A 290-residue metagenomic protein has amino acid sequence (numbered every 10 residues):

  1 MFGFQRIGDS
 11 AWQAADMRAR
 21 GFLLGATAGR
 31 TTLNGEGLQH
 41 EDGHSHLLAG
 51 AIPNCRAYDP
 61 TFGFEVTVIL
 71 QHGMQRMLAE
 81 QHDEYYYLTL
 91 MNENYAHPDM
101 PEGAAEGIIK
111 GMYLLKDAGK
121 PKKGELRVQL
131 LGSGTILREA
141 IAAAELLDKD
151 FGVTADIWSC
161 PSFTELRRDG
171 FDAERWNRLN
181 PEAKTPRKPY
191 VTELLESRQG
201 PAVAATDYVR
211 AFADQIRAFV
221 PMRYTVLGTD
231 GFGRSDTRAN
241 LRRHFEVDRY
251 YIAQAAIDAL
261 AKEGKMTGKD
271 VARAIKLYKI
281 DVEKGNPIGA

Functional and structural regions predicted by a protein language model:
M1-A15: Long, structured ligand/cofactor-binding scaffold of large enzymes
M1-G3, F22-G25, G132: A short, small-residue-rich loop immediately preceding and capping a beta-strand
Q13-R18, L48-I52, R217-F219: Alpha-helix C-terminal capping segments
A14-R30: A glycine-rich helix N-cap at a beta->alpha junction
T27-H40, G50, A57, E65-I69 (+1 more regions): Thiamine diphosphate
F62: Ferredoxin-type iron-sulfur electron-transfer modules in oxidoreductases and energy-metabolism complexes
